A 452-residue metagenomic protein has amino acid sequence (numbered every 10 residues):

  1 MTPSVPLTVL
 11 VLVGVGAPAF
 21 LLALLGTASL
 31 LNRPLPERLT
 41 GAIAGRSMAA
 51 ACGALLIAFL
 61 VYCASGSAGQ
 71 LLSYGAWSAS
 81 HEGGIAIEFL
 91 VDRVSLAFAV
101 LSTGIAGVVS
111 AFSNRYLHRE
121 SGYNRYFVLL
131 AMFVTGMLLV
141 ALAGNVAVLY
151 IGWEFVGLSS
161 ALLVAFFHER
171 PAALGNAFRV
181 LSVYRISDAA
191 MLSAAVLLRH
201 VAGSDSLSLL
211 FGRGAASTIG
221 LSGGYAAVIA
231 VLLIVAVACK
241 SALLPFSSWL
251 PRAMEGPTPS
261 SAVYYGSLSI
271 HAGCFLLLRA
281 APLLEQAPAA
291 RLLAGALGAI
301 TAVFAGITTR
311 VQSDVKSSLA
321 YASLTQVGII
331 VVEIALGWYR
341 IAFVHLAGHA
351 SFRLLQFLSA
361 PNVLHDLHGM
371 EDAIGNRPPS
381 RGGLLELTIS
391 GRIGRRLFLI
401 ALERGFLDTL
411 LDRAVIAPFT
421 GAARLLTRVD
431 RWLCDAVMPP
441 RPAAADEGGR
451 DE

Functional and structural regions predicted by a protein language model:
M1-E452: ...captures the hydrophobic TM-helix bundle architecture rather than a specific catalytic motif, and can also fire on
